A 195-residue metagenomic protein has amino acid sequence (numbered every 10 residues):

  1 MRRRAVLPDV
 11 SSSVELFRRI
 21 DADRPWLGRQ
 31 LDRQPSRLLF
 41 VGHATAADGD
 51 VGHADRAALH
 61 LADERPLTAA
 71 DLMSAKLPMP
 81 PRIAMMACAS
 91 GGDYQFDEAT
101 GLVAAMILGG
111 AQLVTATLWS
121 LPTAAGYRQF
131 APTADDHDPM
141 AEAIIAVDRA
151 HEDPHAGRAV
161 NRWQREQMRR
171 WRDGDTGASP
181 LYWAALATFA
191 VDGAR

Functional and structural regions predicted by a protein language model:
M1-G49: A domain-level signal for caspase-like cysteine endopeptidase catalytic cores and their zymogen-processing architecture
V14, I20, I83, I107 (+2 more regions): Weak global preference for isoleucine
G28-R33, D55-P78, A124-R195: Caspase-like cysteine protease fold
S36, F40-E142: Catalytic cores of nucleophile-dependent amide-cleaving enzymes
